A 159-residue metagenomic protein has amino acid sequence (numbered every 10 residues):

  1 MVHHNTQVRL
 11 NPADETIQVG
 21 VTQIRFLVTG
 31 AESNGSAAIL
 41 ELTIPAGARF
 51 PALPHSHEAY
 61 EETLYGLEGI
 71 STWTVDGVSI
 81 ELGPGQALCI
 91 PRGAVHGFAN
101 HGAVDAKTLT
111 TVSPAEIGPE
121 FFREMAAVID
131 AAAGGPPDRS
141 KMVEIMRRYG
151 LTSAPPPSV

Functional and structural regions predicted by a protein language model:
M1-D14, T152, P157-V159: Basic/polar N-terminal segments that are highly enriched at the extreme N-terminus, encompassing both cleavable
V2-N5, T111, A115-G134: A hydrophobic/aromatic-rich effector-binding and dimerization subdomain of bacterial HTH-type transcriptional regulators
V8-L10, I17, G77-V95: Short acidic-glycine-tyrosine-enriched beta hairpin
E15-P54, Y60-E61: A short glycine-rich, His/Asp/Glu-containing loop-to-beta-strand
Q23, T63, I70-T72, S79 (+2 more regions): Structural motif
E41-P45, S56-T74, T111-S113: Short, conserved beta-strand element in jelly-roll/cupin
T72, R92-P119: Ligand-binding loop in jelly-roll beta-barrel domains
R123-V159: Acidic/histidine-enriched, glycine/proline-rich intrinsically disordered or flexible terminal extensions
